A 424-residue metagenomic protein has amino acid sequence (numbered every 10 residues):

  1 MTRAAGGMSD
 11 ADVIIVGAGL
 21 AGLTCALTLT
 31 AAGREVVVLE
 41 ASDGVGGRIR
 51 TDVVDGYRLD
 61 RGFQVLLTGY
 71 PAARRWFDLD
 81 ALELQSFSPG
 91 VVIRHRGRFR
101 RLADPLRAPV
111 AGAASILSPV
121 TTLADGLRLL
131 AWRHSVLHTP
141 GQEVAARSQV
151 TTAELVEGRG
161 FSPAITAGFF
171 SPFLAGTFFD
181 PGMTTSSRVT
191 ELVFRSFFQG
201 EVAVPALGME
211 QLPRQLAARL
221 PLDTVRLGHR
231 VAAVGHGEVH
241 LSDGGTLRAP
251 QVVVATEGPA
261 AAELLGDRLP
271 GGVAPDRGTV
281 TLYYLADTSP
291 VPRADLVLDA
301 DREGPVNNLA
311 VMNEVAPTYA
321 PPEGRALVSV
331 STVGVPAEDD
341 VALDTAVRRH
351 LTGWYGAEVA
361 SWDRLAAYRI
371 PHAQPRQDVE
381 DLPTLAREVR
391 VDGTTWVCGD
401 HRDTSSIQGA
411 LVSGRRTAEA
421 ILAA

Functional and structural regions predicted by a protein language model:
R3-G6, T318-A424: Conserved flavin/dinucleotide-binding core of flavoenzymes
G7, A232-V341, R349, G353-W354: Mid-domain catalytic core of redox enzymes that form a hydrophobic substrate pocket/lid adjacent to a catalytic redox
A11-V38, L422: N-terminal Rossmann-like FAD-binding beta1-loop-alpha1 element of flavoenzymes
L20-A21, V45, S413: Hydrophobic/small residue at the entry helix of a nucleotide-binding pocket
T30-V54: Glycine-rich FAD pyrophosphate-binding loop
D52-W76: N-terminal glycine-rich dinucleotide-binding loop that anchors FAD/FMN and/or NAD(P) in oxidoreductases
Y70-R74, D78, E83-M183, R195-Q199: Mobile amphipathic helical/loop "lid" adjacent to a hydrophobic cofactor/ligand pocket
E191-L241, L247-Q251: Helical element adjacent to the flavin cofactor pocket in flavoenzyme catalytic cores
